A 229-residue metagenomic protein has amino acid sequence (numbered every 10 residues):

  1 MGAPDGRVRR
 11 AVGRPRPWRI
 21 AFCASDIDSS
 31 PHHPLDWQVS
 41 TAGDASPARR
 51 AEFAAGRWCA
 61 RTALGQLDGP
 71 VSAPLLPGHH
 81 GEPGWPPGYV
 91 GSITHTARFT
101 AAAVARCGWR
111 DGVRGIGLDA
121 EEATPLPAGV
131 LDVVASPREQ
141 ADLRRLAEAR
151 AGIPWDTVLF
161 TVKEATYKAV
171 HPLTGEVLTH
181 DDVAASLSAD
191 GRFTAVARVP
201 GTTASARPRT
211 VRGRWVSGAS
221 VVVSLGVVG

Functional and structural regions predicted by a protein language model:
M1-G229: Core catalytic alpha/beta fold that binds nucleotide/phospho-ligands
